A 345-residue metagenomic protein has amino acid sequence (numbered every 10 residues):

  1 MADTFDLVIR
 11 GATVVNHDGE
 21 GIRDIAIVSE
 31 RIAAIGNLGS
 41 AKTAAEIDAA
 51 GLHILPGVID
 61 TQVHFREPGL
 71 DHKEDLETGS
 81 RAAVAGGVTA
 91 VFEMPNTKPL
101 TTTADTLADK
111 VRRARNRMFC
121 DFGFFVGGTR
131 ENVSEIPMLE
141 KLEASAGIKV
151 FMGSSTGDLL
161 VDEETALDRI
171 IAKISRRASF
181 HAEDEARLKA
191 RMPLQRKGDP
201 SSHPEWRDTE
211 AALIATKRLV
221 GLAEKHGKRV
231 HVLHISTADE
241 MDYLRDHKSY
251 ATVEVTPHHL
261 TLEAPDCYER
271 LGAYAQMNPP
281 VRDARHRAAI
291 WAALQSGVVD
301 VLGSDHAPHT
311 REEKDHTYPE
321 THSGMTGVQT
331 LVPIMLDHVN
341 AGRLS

Functional and structural regions predicted by a protein language model:
M1-G57: Histidine-rich, glycine-flanked metal-binding segment
A12, E30, G51, Q62 (+9 more regions): Divalent metal-coordination and catalytic microenvironments
L52-R117: Metal-associated gating/positioning segment near the N- to mid-region
H64-K73, T89-A104, F124-E135, F151-D162 (+3 more regions): Divalent metal-binding segments
V88-A90, C120, A146, D300: Short acidic/polar active-site loop segments enriched in Thr and Asp
A104-C120, R169-F180, T330, I334: Alpha-helix-loop-beta-strand connector modules within alpha/beta enzyme cores
S134-L302: Histidine/acidic residue-rich metal-binding segments in metalloenzymes
S201-G227, V301, A307-S345: His/Asp/Glu-enriched, well-ordered alpha-helical/loop segment that forms or immediately abuts the divalent-metal
